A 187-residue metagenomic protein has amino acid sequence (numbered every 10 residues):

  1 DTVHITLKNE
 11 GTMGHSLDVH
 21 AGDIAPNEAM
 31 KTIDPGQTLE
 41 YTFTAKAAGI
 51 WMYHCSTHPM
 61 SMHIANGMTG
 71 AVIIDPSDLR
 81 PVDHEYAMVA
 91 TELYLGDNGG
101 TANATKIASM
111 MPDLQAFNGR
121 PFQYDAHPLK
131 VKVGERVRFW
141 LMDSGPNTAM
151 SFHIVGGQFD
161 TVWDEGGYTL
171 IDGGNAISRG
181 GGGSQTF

Functional and structural regions predicted by a protein language model:
D1-F187: Copper-binding active sites and cupredoxin-like electron-transfer domains, recognizing His/Cys-rich ligand loops
